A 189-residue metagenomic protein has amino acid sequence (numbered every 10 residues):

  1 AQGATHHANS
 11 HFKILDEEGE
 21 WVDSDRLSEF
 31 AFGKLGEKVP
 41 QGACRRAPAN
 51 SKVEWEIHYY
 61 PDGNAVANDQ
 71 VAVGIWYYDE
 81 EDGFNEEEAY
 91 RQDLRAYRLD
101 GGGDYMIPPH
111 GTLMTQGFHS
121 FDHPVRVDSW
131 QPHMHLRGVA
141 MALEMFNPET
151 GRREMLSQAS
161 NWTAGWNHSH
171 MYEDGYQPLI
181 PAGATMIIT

Functional and structural regions predicted by a protein language model:
Q2-R126, Q131-T189: Beta-strand-centric surfaces of beta-sandwich/beta-rich domains
